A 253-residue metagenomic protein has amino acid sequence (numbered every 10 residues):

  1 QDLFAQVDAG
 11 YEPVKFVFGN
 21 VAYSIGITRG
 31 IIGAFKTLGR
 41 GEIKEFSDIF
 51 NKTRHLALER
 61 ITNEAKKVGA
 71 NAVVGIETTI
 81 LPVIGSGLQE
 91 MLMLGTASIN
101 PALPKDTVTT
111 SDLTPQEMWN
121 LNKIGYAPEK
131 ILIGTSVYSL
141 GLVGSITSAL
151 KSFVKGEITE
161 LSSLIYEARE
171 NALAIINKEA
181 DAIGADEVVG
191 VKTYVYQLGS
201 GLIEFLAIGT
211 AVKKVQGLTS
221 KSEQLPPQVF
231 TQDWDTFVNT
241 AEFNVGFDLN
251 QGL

Functional and structural regions predicted by a protein language model:
Q1-F46, T96-E157, L161, T210-L253: Intrinsic disorder/low-complexity detector
D2, L58, I80-P82, T114-E117 (+4 more regions): Sparse, context-dependent recognition of short Cys/His-centered cofactor- or disulfide-binding micro-motifs
Q6-Y11, I61-A72, S86-Q89, K123-Y126 (+3 more regions): Short, low-complexity cationic-aromatic patches
V14-F18, A72-V74, E90-T96, I131-I133 (+4 more regions): Ordered hydrophobic segments in well-structured contexts
G33-I76, S148-V191: Short, well-ordered alpha-helical segments
A57, E77-V83, G134-I146, A172 (+2 more regions): Short flexible/disordered coil segments
A72-V83, E187-Q197, T219, Q224 (+1 more regions): Short, conserved loop-to-beta-strand elements that form functional interface hotspots
T78-L103, Y196-G217: Short acidic, glycine/proline-enriched helix-loop-strand junctions
